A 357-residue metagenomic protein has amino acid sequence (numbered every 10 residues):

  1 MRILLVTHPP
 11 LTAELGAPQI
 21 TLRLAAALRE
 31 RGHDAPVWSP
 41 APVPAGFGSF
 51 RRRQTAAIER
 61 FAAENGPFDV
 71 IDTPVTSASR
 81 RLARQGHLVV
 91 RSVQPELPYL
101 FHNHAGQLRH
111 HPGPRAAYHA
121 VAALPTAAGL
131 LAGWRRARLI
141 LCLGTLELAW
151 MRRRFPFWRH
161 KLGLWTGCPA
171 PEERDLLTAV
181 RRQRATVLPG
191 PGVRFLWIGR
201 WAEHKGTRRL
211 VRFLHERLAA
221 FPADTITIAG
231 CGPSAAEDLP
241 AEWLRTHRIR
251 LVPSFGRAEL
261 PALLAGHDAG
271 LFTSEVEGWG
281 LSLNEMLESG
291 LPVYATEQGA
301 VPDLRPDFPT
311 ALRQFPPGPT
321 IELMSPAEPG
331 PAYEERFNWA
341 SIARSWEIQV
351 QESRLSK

Functional and structural regions predicted by a protein language model:
Q19, R23, V193, R200-E216: A conserved mid-protein helix/loop that constitutes part of the nucleotide-sugar donor-binding site
S49-R53, A179-R181, F315-K357: A charged, aromatic-enriched C-terminal amphipathic alpha-helix characteristic of glycosyltransferases across folds
V90-P125: Acceptor-binding helix/loop patch of EC 2.4 sugar-transfer enzymes, predominantly nucleotide-sugar-dependent
P112-I140, A149-R153: Membrane-proximal helix-turn-helix segments that form the acceptor-binding/catalytic region of lipid-linked
I198, T225-D238, P253: Glycosyltransferase donor-sugar binding loop
E237-F255: Nucleotide-activated donor-binding/catalytic signature segment of Leloir-type glycosyltransferases, i.e., the conserved
E275: Aromatic "clamp/platform" in nucleotide-sugar-dependent glycosyltransferases that forms part of the donor/acceptor
P292-A295: Short hydrophobic beta-strand element within catalytic cores of glycosyltransferases and related nucleotide-activated
